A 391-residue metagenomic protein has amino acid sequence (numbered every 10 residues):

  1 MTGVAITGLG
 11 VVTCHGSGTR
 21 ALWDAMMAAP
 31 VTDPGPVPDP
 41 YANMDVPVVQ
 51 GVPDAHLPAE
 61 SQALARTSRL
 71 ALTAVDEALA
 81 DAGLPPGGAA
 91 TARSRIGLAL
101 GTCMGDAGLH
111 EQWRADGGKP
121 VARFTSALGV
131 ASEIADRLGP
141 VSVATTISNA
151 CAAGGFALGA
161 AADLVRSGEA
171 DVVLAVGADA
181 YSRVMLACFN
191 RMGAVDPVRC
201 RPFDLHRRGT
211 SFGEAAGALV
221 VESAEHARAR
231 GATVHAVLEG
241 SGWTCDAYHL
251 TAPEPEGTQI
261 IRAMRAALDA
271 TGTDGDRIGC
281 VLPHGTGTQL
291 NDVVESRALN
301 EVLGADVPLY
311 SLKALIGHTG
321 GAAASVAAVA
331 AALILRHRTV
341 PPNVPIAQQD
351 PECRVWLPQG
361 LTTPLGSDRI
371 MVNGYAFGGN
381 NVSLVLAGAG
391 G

Functional and structural regions predicted by a protein language model:
M1, A82-A99, A115-K119, S132-A144 (+7 more regions): Structural signature of cysteine-dependent C-C bond-forming condensing enzymes
M1, P34-T73, R95, T102-W113 (+5 more regions): Conserved catalytic cysteine-centered active-site region of acyl-thioester-dependent Claisen-condensing enzymes
M1-E60, A82, E225-V237, V329-N343 (+2 more regions): ACP-dependent fatty acid/polyketide chain-elongation machinery
G3-T7, V12, R20, D24 (+4 more regions): Condensing-enzyme catalytic core mediating Claisen C-C bond formation in acyl metabolism
G8, M26, V75, L98 (+11 more regions): Conserved small-residue
G10-V12, T102-G105, N149-A153, G177-S182 (+6 more regions): Acidic, glycine-rich active-site loops and adjacent beta-strand->loop/helix elements that engage anionic groups
L100, A216-V220, V382-V385: Short beta-strand scaffold segments in enzyme catalytic cores
G108-L109, A180-R201, A218, W243-R262 (+3 more regions): Active-site-adjacent elements of ketosynthase-type condensing enzymes
